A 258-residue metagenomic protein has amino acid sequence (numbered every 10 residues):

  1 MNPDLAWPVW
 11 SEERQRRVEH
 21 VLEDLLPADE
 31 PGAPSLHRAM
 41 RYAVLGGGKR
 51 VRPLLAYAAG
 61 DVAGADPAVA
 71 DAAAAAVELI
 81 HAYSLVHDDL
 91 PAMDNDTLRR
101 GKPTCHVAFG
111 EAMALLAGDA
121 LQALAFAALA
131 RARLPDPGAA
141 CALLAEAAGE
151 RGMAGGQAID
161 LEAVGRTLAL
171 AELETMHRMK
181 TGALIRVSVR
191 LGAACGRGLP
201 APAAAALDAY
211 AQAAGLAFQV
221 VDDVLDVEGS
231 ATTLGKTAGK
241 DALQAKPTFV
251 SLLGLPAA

Functional and structural regions predicted by a protein language model:
M1-P27: N-terminal amphipathic/basic leader segments beginning at the initiator methionine
W7, E23-L26, E30-A258: Mg2+-dependent prenyl diphosphate-binding active-site environment of isoprenoid biosynthetic enzymes
